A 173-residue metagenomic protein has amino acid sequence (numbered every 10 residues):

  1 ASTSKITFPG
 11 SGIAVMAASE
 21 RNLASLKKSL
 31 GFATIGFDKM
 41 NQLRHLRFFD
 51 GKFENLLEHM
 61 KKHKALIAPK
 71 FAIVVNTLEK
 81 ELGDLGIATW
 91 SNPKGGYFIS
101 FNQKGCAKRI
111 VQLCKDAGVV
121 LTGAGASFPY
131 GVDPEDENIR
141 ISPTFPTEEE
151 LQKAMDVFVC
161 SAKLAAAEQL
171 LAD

Functional and structural regions predicted by a protein language model:
A1, A17, S91-N92, F98-N102 (+2 more regions): Short beta-strand segments
A1-K64, A68: Conserved core segment of the aminotransferase class I/II
S2-S4, I87-A88, G125-Y130: Short, solvent-exposed loop/turn elements at beta->coil junctions and helix N-caps that rim active or binding pockets
R44-R47, L66, I73, T77 (+2 more regions): Alpha-helical elements of Rossmann-like donor-binding domains used by nucleotide-donor carbohydrate transfer enzymes
M60-V75, I87-N102: Conserved glycine-rich beta-strand-loop-beta hairpin in the small C-terminal domain of fold type I
Q103-A107, P146-E148: Helix N-cap motif at beta-to-alpha junctions
D116, Y130-D173: PLP-dependent enzyme catalytic core of the Aspartate aminotransferase-like
V120: Residue-level detector of anion-binding/catalytic polar loops
